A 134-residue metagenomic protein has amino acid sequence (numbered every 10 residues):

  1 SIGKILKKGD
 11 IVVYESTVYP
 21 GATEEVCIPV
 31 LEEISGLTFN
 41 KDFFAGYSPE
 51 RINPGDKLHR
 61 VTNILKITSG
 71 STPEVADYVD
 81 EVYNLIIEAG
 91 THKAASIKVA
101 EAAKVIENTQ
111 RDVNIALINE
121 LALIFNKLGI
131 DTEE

Functional and structural regions predicted by a protein language model:
S1-E134: Structural/interface elements that position substrates and couple domains in central-metabolism enzymes
